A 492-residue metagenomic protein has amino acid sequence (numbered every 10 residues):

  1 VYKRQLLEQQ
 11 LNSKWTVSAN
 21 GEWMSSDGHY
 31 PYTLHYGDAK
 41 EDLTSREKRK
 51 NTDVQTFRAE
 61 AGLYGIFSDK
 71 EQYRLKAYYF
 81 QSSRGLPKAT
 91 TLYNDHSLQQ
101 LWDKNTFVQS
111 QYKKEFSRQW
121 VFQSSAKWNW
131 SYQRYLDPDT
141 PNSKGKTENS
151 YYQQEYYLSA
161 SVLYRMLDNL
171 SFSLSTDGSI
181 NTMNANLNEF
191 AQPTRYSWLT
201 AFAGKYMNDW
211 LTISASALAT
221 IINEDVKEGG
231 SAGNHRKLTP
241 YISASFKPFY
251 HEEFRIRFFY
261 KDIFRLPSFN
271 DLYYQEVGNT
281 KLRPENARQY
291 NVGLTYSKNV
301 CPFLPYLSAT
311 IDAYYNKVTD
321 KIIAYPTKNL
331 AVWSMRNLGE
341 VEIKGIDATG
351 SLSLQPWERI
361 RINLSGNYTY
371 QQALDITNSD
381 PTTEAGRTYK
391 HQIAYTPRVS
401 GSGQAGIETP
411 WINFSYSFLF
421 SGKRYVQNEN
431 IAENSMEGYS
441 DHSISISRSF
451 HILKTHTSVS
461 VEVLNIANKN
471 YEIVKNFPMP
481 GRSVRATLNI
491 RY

Functional and structural regions predicted by a protein language model:
K3-D42, E60-Y64, I311: Predominantly transmembrane beta-strands of Gram-negative outer membrane beta-barrel pores used for transport
S13-K14, D69-Q72, E115-V121, R165-S171 (+6 more regions): Short loop/turn motifs that connect adjacent beta-strands in outer-membrane beta-barrel proteins
N20-E22, S26, Q119-D137, F249 (+3 more regions): Membrane-embedded beta-barrel scaffold of Gram-negative outer-membrane proteins
W23-D27, Y79-S83, W128-Y132, G178-N184 (+13 more regions): Transmembrane beta-strands of outer-membrane beta-barrel pores
S26-Y30, G37-A39, R46-T56, Y64-F122 (+2 more regions): Flexible loop and strand-edge segments within Gram-negative outer membrane beta-barrel domains
S26-Y32, Y314, T319-D320, I362 (+3 more regions): C-terminal beta-signal and adjacent terminal beta-strands/loops of Gram-negative outer-membrane beta-barrel proteins
S83, N223-E228, A232-L238, F246-N291 (+4 more regions): Surface-exposed extracellular loop regions of Gram-negative outer-membrane beta-barrel proteins, predominantly
D168, W210, S308-K317, S334-N428 (+2 more regions): Gram-negative outer-membrane beta-barrel transporters
